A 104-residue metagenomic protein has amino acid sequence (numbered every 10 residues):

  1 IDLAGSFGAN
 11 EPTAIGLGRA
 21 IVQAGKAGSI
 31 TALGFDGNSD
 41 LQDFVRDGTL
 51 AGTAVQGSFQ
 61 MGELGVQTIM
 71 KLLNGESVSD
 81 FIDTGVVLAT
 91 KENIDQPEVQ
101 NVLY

Functional and structural regions predicted by a protein language model:
I1-D43: Hydrophobic alpha-helical
L3, G28, G52, V78-S79: Residue-level detector of short coil/turn "hinge" positions at structural boundaries
G16, F44, L64, T68: Alpha-helical scaffold segments in soluble metabolic enzymes
G25-G28, G48, V102: Short glycine-centered helix-capping/turn motifs at secondary-structure transition points
D47-F59: Short beta-strand elements at the ligand-binding edges of bilobed clamshell
G57-Y104: Hinge/cleft segment of the Venus flytrap/periplasmic-binding protein
